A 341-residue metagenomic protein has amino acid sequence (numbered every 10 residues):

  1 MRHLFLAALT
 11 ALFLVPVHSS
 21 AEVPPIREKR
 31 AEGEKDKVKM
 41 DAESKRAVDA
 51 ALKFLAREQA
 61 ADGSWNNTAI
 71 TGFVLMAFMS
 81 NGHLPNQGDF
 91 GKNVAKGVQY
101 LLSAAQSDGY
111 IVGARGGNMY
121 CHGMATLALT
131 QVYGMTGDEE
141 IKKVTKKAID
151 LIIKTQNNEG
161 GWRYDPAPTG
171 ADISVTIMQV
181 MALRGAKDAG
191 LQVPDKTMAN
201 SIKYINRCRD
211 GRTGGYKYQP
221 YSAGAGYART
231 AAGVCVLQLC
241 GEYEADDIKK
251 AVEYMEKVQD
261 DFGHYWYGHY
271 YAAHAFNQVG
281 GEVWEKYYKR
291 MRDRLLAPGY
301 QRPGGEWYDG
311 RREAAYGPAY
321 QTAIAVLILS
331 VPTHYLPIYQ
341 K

Functional and structural regions predicted by a protein language model:
M1-L4: Positively charged n-region of N-terminal signal peptides that target proteins for export
A7-P16: Bacterial N-terminal signal peptides
V17-A21: Sec/Tat signal peptide C-region and signal peptidase I cleavage site
E22-A50, A61-N93, Q106-D150, K154-A199 (+4 more regions): An alpha-helical repeat/solenoid feature that recognizes helix-turn-helix modules
